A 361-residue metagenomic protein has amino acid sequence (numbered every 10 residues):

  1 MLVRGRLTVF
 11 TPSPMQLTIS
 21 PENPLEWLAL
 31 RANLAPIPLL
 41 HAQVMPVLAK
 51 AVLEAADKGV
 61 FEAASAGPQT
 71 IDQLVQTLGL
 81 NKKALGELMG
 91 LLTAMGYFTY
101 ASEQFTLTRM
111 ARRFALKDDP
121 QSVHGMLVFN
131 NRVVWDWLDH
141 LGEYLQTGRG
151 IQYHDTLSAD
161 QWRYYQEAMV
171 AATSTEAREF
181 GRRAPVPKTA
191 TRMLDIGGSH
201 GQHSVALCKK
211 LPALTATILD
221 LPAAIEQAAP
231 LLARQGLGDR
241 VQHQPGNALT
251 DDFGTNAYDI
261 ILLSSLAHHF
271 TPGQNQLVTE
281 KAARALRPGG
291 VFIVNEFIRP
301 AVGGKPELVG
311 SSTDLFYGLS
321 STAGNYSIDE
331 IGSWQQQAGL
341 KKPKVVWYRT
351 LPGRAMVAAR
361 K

Functional and structural regions predicted by a protein language model:
M1-P12: N-terminal amphipathic/basic-hydrophobic helices that include classical n-h-c signal peptides and signal-anchor
L25-L30, L34-P68, Q76-T77, K83-T191: Conserved Class I S-adenosyl-L-methionine-dependent methyltransferase catalytic core
T106, D252, V357-R360: Short, well-ordered beta-strand micro-motif
P120-N295, R299-G304, P352-R354: Conserved adenosyl
N295-A338, K344: C-terminal alpha-helical "lid/dimerization" subdomain adjacent to the S-adenosyl-L-methionine
G339-K361: Core SAM-dependent methyltransferase catalytic element
